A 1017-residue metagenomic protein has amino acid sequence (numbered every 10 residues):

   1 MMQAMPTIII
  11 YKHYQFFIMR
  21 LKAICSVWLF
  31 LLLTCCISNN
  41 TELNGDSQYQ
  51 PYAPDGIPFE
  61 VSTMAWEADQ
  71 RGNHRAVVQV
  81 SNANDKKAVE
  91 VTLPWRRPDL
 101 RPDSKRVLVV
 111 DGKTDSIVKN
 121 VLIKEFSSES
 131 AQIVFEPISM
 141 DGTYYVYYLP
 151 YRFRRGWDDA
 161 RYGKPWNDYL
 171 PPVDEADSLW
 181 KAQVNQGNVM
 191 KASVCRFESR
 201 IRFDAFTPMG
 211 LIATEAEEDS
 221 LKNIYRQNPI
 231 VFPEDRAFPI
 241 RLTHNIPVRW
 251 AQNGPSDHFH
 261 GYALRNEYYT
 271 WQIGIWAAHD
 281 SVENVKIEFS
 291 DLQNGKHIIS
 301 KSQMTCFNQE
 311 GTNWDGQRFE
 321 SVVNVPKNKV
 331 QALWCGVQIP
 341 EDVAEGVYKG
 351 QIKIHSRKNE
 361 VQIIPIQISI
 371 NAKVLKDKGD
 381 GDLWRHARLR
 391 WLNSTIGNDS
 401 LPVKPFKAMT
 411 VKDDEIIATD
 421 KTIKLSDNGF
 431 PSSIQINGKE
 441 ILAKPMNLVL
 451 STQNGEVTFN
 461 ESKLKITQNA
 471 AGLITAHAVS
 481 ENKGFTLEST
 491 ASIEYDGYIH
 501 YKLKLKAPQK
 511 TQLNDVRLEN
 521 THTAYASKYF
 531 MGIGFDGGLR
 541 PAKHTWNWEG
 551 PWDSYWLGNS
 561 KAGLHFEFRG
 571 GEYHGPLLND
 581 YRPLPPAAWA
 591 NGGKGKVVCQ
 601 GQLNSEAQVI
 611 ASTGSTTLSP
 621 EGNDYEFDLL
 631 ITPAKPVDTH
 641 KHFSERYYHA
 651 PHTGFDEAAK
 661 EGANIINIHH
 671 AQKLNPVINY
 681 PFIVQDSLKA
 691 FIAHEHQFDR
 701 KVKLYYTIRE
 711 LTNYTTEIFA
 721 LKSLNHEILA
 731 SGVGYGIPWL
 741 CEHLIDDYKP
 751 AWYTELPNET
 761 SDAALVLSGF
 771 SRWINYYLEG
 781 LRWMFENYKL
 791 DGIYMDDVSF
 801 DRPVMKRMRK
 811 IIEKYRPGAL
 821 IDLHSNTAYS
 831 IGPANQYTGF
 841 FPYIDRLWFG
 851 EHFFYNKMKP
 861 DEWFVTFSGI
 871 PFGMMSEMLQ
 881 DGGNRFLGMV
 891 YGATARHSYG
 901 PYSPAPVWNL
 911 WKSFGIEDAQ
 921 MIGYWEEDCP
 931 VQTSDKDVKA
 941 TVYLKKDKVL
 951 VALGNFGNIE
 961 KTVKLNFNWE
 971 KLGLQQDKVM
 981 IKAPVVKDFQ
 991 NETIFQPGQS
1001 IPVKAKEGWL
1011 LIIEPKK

Functional and structural regions predicted by a protein language model:
L43-R226, V231-R249, P255, H260-V343: Alpha-mannosidase-like glycoside hydrolase catalytic domains involved in N-glycan trimming, generalizing to other
E60-R97, L564-F566, Q932-L974: Carbohydrate-binding surface patches
S139-R152, E992-K1017: C-terminal beta-strand-rich structural cap/linker in extracellular carbohydrate-active enzymes
Y162-V189, Q367-F430, E626-P681, Q685 (+1 more regions): An acidic-aromatic substrate-binding cleft motif
Q183-S199, D315-N324, W334-E341, A372-G622 (+1 more regions): Beta-strand/loop-rich accessory regions of lumenal/periplasmic or secreted enzymes, predominantly carbohydrate-active
Q362-I364, A471-I474, G558-H726, S903-N909 (+5 more regions): Conserved structural scaffold segments of CAZyme catalytic domains across common CAZy folds
P620-E621, R809-I812, R816-A983, E1007-L1010: Active-site-proximal substrate-binding groove within the catalytic cores of carbohydrate-active enzymes
L704, I708-W783, Y788: Active-site-adjacent "subsite" loops/lids of carbohydrate-active enzymes
